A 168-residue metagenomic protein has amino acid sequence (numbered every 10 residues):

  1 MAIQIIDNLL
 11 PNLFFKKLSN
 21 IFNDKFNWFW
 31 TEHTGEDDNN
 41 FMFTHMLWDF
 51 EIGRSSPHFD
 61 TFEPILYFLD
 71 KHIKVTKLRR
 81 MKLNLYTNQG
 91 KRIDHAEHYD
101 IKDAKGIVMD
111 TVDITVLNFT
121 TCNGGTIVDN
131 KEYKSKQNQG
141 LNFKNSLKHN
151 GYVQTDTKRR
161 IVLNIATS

Functional and structural regions predicted by a protein language model:
M1-K77: Non-heme Fe(II)/2-oxoglutarate
K71, V75-H95: A short glycine-rich, His/Asp/Glu-containing loop-to-beta-strand
K91-E97, A104, D110, L117-K136: A short beta-strand-loop-beta hairpin characteristic of the jelly-roll/cupin
A96-E97, K148-D156: Short beta-strand His + acidic residue motifs that chelate non-heme Fe in jelly-roll/DSBH and cupin folds
T115-V116, T157-S168: A short hydrophobic beta-strand segment most commonly corresponding to one strand of the jelly-roll/cupin
Y133-H149: Conserved metal-binding segment of the jelly-roll/cupin
